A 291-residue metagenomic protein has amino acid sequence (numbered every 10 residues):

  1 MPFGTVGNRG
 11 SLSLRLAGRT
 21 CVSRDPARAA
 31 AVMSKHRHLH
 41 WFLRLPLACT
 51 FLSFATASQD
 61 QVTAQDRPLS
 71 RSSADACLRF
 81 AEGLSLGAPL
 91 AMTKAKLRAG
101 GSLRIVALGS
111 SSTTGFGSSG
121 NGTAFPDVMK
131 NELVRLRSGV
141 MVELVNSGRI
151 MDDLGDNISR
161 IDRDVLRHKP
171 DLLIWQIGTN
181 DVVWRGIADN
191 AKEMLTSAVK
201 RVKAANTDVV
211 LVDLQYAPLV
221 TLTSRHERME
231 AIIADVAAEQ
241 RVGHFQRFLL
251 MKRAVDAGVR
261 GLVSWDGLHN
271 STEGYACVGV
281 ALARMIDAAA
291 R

Functional and structural regions predicted by a protein language model:
M1-L108, G115-S119, V134-V140, R167-H168 (+3 more regions): N-terminal secretory targeting modules
S70, L78-A81, S85, N146 (+2 more regions): N-proximal short alpha-helices
D75-F80, G117-G120, V145-S147, Y216-A217 (+2 more regions): N-terminal start-of-chain detector that recognizes signal peptides and the immediate post-cleavage beginning
R98, D127-E143, D153-R291: Alpha-helical cap/lid subdomain in secreted, periplasmic, or secretory-pathway luminal O-acyl-processing enzymes
G109-S110, F245: Active-site flanking residues adjacent to catalytic metal/cofactor-binding acidic residues
S111, G148: Catalytic nucleophile serine of serine hydrolases, specifically the conserved "nucleophile elbow" pentapeptide
